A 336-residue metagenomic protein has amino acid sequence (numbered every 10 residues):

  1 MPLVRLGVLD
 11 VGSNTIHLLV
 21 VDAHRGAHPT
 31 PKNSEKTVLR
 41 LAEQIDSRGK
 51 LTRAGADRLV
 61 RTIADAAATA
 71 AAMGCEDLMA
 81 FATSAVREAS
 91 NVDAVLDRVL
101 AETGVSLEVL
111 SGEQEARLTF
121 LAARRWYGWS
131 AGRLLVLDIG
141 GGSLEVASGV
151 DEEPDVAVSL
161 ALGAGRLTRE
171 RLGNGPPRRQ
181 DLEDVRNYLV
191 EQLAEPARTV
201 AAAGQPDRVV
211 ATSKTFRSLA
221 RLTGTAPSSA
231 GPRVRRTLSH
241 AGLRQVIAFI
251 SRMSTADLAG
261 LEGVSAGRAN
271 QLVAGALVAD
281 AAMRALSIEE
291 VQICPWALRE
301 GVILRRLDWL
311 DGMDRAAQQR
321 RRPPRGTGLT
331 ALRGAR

Functional and structural regions predicted by a protein language model:
P2-T30: N-terminal basic/disordered segments at the start of proteins
L3-L6, V20, Q44-C75, T83-R133 (+1 more regions): Helical "lid/coupling" subdomains associated with nucleotide-phosphate turnover
T15-H17, S143, F216: Structural motif
P29-L39, D155-L162: Short coil-to-beta-strand
A80: Dinucleotide-binding Rossmann-like beta1-alpha1 core, especially the glycine-rich loop that anchors the ADP
L135-S143, A147: A generic, well-ordered mixed alpha/beta core segment in the N-terminal half of proteins
